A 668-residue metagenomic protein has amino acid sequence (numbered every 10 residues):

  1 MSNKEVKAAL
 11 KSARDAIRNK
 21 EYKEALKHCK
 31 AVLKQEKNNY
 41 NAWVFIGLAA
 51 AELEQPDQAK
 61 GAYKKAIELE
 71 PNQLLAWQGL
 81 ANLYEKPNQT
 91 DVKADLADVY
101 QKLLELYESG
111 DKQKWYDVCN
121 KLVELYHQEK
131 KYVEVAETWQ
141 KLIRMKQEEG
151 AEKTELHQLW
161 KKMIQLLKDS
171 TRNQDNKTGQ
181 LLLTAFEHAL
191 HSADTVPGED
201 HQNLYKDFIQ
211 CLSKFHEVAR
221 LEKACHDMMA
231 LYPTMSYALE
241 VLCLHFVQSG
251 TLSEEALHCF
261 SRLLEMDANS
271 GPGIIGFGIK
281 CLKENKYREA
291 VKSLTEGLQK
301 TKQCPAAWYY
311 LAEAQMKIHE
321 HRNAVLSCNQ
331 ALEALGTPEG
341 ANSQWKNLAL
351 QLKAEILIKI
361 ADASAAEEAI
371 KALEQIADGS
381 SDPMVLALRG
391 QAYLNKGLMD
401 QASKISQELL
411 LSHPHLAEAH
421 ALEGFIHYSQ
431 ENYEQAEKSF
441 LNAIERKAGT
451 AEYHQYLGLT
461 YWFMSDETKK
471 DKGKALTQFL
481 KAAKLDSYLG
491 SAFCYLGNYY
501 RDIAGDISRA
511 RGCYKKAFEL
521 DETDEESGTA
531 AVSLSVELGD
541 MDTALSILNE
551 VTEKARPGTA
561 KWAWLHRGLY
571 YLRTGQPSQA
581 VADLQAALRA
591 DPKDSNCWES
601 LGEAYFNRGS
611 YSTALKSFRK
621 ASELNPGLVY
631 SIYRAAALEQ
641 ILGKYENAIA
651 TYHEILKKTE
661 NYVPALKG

Functional and structural regions predicted by a protein language model:
E5-K34, A563-H566: Alpha-helical segment of the N-proximal tetratricopeptide repeat
R14, L48, N82, E124 (+15 more regions): Residue-level recognition of tetratricopeptide repeat
R18-N19, E52, K86, Q128 (+14 more regions): Register position in tetratricopeptide repeats
A25, A59, L96, V135 (+15 more regions): Single-residue signature of alpha-solenoid repeat helices
A31-V32, K65-A66, K102-L103, L142 (+14 more regions): Canonical positions in the second alpha-helix
Q35, L69, L106-G110, M145 (+14 more regions): Structural marker of alpha-solenoid helical repeat scaffolds
F45, G79, K121, K162 (+14 more regions): Canonical tetratricopeptide repeat
